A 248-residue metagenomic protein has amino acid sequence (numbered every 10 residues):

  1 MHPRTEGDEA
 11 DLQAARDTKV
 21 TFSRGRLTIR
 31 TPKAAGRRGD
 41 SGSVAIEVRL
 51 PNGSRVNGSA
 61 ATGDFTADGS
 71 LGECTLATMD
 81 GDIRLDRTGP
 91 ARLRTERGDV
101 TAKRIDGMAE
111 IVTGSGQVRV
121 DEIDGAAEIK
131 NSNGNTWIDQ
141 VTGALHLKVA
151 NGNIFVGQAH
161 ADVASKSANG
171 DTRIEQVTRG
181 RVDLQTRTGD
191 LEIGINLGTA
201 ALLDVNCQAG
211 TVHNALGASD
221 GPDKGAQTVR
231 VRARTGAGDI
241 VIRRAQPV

Functional and structural regions predicted by a protein language model:
M1-V248: Intrinsically disordered, low-complexity terminal regions
